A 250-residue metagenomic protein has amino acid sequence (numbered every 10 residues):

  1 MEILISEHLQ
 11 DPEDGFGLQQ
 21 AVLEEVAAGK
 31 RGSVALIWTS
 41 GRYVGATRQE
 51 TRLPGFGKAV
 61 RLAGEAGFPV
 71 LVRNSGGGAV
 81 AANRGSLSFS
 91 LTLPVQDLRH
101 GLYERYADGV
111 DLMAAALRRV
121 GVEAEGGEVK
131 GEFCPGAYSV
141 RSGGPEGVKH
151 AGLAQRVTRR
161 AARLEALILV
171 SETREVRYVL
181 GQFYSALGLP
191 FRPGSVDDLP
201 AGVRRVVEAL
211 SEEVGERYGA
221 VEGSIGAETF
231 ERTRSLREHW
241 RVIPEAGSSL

Functional and structural regions predicted by a protein language model:
M1-H100: N-terminal lobe of the biotin/lipoate ligase/transferase fold
S40, S142-E146, T158-R159, E172: Short acidic-glycine loop/turn motifs at beta-strand connectors
G64-A66, D108-A124, P145, E212 (+1 more regions): Secondary-structure boundary elements
A79-A81, K130-C134, T158: A short beta-turn/loop motif at secondary-structure boundaries
S86-K130: Contiguous, small/hydrophobic- and glycine-enriched helical/loop subdomains that border and often "cap" functional
V120-V122, L153-R156, R160-L250: Long, positively charged amphipathic alpha-helical accessory segments at protein N-termini or as interdomain linkers
G126-G143, K149-G152, T233-R234: Beta-rich nucleic-acid/ligand-interaction surfaces
